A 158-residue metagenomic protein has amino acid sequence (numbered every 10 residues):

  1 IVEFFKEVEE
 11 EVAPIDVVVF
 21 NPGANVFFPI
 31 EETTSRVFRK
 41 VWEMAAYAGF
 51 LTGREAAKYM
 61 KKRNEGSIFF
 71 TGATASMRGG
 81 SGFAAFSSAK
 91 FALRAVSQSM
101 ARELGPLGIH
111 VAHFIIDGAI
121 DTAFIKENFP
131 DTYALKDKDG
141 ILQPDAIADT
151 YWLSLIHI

Functional and structural regions predicted by a protein language model:
I1-A13: Conserved amphipathic alpha-helix within the SDR
P14-D16, M60-A73, P106-I109: Active-site loop of short-chain dehydrogenase/reductase
N21-F27: Conserved NAD(P)H cofactor-binding loop of Rossmann-fold oxidoreductase domains
P29-I30, V37-R39: Substrate-binding pocket helix/loop in short-chain dehydrogenase/reductase
G53-R54, Q98: A short, exposed helix-loop element centered on a Lys and neighboring polar residues
S67-A92, Q98, R102-G105, I120: Catalytic loop of short-chain dehydrogenase/reductase
I156-I158: Conserved small/polar residues in nucleotide/adenosyl-binding loops
